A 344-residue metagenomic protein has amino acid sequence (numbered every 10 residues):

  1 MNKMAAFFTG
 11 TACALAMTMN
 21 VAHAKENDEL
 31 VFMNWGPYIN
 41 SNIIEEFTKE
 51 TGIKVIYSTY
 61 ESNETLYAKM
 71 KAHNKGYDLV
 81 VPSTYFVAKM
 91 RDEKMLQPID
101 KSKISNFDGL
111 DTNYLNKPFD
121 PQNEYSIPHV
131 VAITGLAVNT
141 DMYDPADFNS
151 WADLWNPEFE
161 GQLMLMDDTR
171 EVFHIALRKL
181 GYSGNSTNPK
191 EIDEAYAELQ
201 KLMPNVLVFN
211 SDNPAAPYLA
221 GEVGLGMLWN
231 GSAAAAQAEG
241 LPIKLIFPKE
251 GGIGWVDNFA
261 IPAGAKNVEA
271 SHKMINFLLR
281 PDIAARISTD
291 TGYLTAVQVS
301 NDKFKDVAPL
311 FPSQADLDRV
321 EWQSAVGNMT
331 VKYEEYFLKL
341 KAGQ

Functional and structural regions predicted by a protein language model:
A24-K89: Early extracytoplasmic/lumenal segment of secretory-pathway proteins
G76, V81-V87, R91-N205, N210-L219: Extracytoplasmic ligand-binding site segments that recognize negatively charged/polar headgroups
D78-P82, L207-V208, G224-W229, K244-L245: Paired acidic/hydrophobic, glycine-rich loop segments that form the ligand-binding mouth/hinge of periplasmic-binding
F86-K89, L219, L225-P242: A ligand-binding cleft/hinge motif common to bilobed small-molecule-binding domains
G135-M142, R178-K179, V256-N267, R286-I287: A bilobed periplasmic-binding-protein/Venus flytrap-type ligand-binding module shared by bacterial periplasmic
D193-K201, Q237-A263, V299: Periplasmic-binding protein-like
P262-V320: Mature extracytoplasmic/periplasmic domains
K305-Q344: Extracellular/periplasmic bilobal clamshell ligand-binding domains
